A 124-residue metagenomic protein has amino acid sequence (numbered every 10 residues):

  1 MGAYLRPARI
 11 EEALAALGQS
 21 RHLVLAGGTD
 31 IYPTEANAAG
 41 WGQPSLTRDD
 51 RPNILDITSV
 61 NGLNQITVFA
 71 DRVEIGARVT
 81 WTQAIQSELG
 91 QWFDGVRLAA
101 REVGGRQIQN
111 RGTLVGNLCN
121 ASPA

Functional and structural regions predicted by a protein language model:
M1-A124: C-terminal structural segment of proteins
